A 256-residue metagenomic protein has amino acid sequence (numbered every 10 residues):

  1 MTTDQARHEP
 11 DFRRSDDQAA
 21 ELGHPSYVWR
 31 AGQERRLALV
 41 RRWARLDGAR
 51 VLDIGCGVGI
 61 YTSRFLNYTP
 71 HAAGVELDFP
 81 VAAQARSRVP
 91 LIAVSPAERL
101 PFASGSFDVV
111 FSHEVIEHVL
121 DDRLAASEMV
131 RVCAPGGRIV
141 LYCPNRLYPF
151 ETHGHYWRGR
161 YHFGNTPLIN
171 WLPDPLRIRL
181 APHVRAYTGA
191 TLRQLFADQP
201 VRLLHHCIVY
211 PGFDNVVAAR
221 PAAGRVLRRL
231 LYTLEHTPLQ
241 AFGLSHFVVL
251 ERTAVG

Functional and structural regions predicted by a protein language model:
M1-A103, V109-H113, A126, R185-G189 (+3 more regions): Conserved N-terminal segment of class I S-adenosyl-L-methionine
D16-Q18, G23-W29, I60, L120-E128 (+1 more regions): S-adenosyl-L-methionine-dependent methyltransferase catalytic module, highlighting the catalytic core
R99, E117, Y148: Active-site micro-motifs of SAM-dependent methyltransferase domains
H113-I116, Y142: Residues lining the SAM
